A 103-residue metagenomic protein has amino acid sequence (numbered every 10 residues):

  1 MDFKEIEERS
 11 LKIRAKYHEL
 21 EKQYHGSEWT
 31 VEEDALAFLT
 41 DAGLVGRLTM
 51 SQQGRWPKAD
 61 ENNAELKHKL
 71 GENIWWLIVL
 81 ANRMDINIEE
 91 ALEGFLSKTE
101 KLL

Functional and structural regions predicted by a protein language model:
M1-L70, I74-L103: Flexible "arm" and connector segments at domain edges
